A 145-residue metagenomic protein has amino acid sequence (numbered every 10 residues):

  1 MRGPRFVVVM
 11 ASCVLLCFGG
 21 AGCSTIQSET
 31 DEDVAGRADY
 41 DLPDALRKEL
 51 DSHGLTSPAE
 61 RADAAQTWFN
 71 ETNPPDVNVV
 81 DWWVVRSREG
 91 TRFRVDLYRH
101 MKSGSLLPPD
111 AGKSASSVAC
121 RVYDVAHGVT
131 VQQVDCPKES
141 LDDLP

Functional and structural regions predicted by a protein language model:
M1-M10: Bacterial N-terminal signal peptides that target proteins for export
M10-G19: Bacterial N-terminal signal peptides
A21-I26: Bacterial signal peptide processing site
Q27-Y40: Short, low-complexity, disordered segments immediately C-terminal to signal peptides in bacterial exported proteins
A38-A65: N-terminal alpha-helical signal peptides/signal-anchor transmembrane segments
A45-K48, E71-P75, A126: Structured segments of extracytoplasmic/periplasmic soluble domains in secreted or envelope-associated proteins
D63-V80: Conserved non-transmembrane functional hotspots
W82-P145: Extracytosolic low-complexity repeat regions of secreted or lipid-anchored proteins
